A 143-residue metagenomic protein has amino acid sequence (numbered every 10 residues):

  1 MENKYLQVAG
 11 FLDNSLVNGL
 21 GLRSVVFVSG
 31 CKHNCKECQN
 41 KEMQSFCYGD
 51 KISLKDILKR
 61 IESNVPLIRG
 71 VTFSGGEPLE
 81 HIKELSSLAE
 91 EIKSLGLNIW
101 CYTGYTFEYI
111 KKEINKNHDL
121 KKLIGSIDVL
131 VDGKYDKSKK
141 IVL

Functional and structural regions predicted by a protein language model:
M1-F27, K36, N40-F46, V65: N-terminal [4Fe-4S]-dependent radical SAM core
V26, E77, L130: Conserved, mostly hydrophobic/aromatic
H33, P66, G125: Structured loop/turn residues at beta-strand edges in well-structured enzyme cores
M43, G76, Y135: Flexible loop residues that form catalytic and substrate-binding hotspots at small-molecule/glycan-binding clefts
S45-L58, L79-L123, V129: Canonical radical SAM enzyme core domain
K59-L79: Short Fe-S-cluster ligation motifs
I124, D128-L143: Classical nucleotidyltransferase
